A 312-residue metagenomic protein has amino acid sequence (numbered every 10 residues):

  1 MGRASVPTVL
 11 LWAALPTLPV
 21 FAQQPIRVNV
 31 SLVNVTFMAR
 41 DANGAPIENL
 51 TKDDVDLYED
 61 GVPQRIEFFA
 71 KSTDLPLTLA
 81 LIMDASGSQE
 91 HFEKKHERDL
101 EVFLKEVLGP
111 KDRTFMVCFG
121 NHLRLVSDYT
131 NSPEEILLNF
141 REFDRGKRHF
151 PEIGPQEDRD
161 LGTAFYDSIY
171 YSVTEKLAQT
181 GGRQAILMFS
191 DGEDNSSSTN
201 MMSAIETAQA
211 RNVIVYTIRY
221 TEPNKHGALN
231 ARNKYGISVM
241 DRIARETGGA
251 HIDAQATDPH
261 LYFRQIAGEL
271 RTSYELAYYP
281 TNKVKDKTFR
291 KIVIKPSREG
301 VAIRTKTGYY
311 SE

Functional and structural regions predicted by a protein language model:
M1-R3: N-terminal secretory signal peptides that target proteins for export/translocation
P7-P19: Bacterial N-terminal signal peptides
F21-E312: Scaffold/interface architecture of coatomer-like assemblies
